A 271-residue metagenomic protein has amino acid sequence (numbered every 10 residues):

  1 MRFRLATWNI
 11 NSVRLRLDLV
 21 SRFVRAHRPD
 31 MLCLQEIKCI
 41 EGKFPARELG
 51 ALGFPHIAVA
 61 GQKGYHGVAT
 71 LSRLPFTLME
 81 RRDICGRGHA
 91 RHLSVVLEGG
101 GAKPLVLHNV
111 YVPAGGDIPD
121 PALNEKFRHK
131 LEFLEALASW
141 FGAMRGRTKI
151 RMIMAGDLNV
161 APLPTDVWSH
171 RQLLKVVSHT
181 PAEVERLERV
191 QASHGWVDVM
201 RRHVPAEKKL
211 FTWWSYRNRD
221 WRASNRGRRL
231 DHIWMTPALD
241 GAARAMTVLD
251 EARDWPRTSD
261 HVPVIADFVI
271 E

Functional and structural regions predicted by a protein language model:
M1-L52, A58, Y65-V68, V190 (+1 more regions): N-terminal, active-site-proximal structural segment of metallo-dependent hydrolase catalytic domains
R2-S12, P104-P119, L123, A155 (+1 more regions): Active-site-proximal beta-strand elements of phosphoester/diester hydrolases
L5-N9, V20, V24-G42, L107 (+5 more regions): Active-site beta-strand/loop signature of hydrolases that rely on acidic residues for catalysis
I37-P119: Structured beta-strand-rich core segments of catalytic domains in phosphoester-bond hydrolases
L52-G53, F133-M235: Metal-dependent phosphoesterases centered on the DNase I-like endonuclease/exonuclease/phosphatase
G64-L78, E207, D220-A242, F268: Conserved beta strand-loop-helix elements of the APE1-like EEP
R73, V95-A102, T236-P237, S259 (+1 more regions): Active-site beta-strand termini and strand-to-loop segments that position acidic
V112-E135, R171-V176: Surface-exposed cleft-lining segments at the edges of enzyme active sites
